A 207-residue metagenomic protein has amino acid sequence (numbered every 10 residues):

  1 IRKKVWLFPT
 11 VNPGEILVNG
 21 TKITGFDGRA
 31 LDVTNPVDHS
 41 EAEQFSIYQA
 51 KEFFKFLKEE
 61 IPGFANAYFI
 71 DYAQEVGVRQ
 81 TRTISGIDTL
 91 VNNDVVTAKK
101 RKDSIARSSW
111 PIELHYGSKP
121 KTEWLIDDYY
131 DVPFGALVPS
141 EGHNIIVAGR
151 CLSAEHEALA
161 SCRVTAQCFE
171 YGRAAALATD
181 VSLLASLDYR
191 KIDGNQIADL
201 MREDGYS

Functional and structural regions predicted by a protein language model:
I1-S207: Flavin (FAD/FMN)-binding glycine-rich loop and adjacent Rossmann-like elements that form
